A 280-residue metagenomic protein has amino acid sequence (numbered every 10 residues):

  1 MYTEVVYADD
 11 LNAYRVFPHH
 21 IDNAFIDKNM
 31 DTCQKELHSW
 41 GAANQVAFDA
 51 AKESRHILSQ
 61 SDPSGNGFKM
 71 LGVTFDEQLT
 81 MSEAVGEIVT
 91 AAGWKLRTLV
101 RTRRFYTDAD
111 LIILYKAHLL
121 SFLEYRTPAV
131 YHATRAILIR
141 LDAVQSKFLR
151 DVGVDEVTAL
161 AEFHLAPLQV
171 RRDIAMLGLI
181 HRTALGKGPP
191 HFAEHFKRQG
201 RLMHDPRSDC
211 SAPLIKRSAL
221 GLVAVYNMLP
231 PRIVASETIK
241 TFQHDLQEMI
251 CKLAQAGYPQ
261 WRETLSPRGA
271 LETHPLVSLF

Functional and structural regions predicted by a protein language model:
M1-F280: Hydrophobic/basic alpha-helical segments
